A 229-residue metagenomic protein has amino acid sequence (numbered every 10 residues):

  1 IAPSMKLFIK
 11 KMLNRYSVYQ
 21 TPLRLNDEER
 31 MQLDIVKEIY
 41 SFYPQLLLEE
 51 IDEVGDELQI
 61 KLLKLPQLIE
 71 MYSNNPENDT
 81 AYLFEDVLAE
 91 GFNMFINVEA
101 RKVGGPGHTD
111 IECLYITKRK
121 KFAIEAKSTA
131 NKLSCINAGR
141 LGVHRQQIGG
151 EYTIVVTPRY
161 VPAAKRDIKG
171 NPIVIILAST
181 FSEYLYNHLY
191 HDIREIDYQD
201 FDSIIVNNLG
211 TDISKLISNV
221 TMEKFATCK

Functional and structural regions predicted by a protein language model:
I1-S17: Terminal, charged accessory segments of proteins
M5-I9, E29-Q32, I213: Short amphipathic alpha-helical segments that mediate assembly, nucleic-acid/protein binding, or membrane association
M12-D79, K229: Interdomain/boundary linker segments immediately adjacent to catalytic/signaling cores
D52-C228: Catalytic core segments in nucleotide and nucleic-acid processing enzymes
